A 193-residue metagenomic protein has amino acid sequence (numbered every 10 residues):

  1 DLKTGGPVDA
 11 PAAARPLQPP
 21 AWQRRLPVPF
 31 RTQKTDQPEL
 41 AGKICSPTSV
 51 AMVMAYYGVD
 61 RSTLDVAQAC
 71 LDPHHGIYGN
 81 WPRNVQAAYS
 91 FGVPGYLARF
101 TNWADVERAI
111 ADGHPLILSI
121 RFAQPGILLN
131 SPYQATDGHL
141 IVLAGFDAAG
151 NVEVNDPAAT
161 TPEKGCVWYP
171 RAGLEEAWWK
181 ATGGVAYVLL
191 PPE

Functional and structural regions predicted by a protein language model:
D1-I77, S131, A148: Active-site-adjacent structural segments surrounding the nucleophilic cysteine of cysteine proteases and isopeptidases
D1-P27, K34, F146-E193: Noncatalytic regulatory segments and standalone regulatory/sensor domains
L40, W81, W178-W179: Tryptophan-centered motif/residue detector
P47, T63-L64, W81, W103 (+1 more regions): Alpha-helix initiation and N-capping motif
S49, V53, Y57-R61, C70 (+7 more regions): Sec/Tat-exported extracytoplasmic proteins
Y78-T101, A109-A111: Mid-length scaffold segments of soluble, non-membrane domains
R99-A159, W179, A186-P191: Active-site-adjacent substructure of cysteine-protease-like catalytic cores
